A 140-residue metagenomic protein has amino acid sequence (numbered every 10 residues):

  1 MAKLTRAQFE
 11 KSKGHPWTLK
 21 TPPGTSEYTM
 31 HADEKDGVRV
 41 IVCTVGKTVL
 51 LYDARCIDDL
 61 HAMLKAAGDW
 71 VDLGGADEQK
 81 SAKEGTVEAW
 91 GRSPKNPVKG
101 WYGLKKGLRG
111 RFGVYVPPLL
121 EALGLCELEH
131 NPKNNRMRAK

Functional and structural regions predicted by a protein language model:
K3-S81: Long, low-complexity, charged/polar intrinsically disordered regions in eukaryotic proteins
E27, L51, G100-W101, V114: Intrinsically disordered, low-complexity N-terminal regions enriched in serine/proline/glycine with scattered basic
D36-V38, G100-Y102, R138-K140: Charged, low-complexity intrinsically disordered segments and flexible loops
H61, V116-P118: Short, hydrophobic-biased segments on the C-terminal half of alpha helices that form "recognition helices"
E84-R111: Short helix-coil junctions and helix-kink-helix linkers
G113, K133, A139: Nucleic acid-binding interface residues in structured DNA/RNA-binding domains, emphasizing the DNA-engaging scaffolds
E121-N135: A short, conserved structural fragment
